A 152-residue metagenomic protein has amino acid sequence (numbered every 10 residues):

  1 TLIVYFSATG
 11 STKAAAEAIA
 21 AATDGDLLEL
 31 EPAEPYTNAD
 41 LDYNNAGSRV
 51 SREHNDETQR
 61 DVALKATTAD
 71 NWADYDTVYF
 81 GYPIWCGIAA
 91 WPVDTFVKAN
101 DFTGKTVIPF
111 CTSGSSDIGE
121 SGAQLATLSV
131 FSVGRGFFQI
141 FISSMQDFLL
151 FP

Functional and structural regions predicted by a protein language model:
T1-D76, F80, G87-A89, D94: N-terminal beta1-alpha1-beta2 submodule of the flavodoxin-like/Rossmannoid cofactor-binding fold
S7-A8, I84, C111-G114: A mature extracytoplasmic/lumenal domain signature
A21, W72-A73, K98-G104, L128-S129: Short, conserved loop/helix-junction motifs that constitute active-site signature segments in enzyme catalytic cores
F80-G81, P109: Redox-cofactor binding/interface segments in oxidoreductases and associated redox assembly factors
W85-C86, P152: Signature tryptophan residues that serve as conserved aromatic anchors
V93-V97, A123: "Short basic amphipathic alpha-helical interaction patches in structured regions
I108-G136: Short, glycine-/small-residue-rich phosphate/pyrophosphate-handling segment
V133, F137-F151: N-terminal low-complexity segments that are often proline-rich with Ser/Thr-Pro
